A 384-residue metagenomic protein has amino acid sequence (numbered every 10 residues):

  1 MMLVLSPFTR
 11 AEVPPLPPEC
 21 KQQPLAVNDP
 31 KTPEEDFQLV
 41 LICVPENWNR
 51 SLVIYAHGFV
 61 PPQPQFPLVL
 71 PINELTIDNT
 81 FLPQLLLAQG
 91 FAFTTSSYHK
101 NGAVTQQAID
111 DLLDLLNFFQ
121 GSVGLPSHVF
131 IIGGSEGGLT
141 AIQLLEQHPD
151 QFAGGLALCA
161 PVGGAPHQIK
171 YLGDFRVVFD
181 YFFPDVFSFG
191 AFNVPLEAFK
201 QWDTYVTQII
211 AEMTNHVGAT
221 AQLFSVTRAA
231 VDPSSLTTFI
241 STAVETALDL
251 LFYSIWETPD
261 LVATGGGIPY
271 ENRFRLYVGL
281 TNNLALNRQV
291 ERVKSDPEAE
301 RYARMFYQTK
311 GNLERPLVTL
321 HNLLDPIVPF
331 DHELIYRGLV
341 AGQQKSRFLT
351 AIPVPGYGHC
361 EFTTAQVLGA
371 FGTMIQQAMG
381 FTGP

Functional and structural regions predicted by a protein language model:
E12-L52, A285-K294: N-terminal cap/lid segment of alpha/beta-hydrolase-fold proteins
N47-W48, L115-S135, Q151: Gly/Ser-rich "nucleophile elbow"/oxyanion-hole loop immediately N-terminal to the catalytic nucleophile in hydrolases
R50-P61: Short beta-strand element of the alpha/beta-hydrolase
G138-P149: Short glycine-enriched nucleophile-adjacent loop and the immediately C-terminal alpha-helix near the catalytic center
P161-Q308: Accessory cap/linker subdomain of secreted extracellular hydrolases
V318-H321, D325: Short beta-strand/loop motif that positions the catalytic acidic residue of the alpha/beta-hydrolase fold
P326-H332: Conserved alpha/beta-hydrolase "acid-adjacent" motif
F348-T363, I375: Histidine-bearing beta->alpha loop at or near hydrolase active sites
